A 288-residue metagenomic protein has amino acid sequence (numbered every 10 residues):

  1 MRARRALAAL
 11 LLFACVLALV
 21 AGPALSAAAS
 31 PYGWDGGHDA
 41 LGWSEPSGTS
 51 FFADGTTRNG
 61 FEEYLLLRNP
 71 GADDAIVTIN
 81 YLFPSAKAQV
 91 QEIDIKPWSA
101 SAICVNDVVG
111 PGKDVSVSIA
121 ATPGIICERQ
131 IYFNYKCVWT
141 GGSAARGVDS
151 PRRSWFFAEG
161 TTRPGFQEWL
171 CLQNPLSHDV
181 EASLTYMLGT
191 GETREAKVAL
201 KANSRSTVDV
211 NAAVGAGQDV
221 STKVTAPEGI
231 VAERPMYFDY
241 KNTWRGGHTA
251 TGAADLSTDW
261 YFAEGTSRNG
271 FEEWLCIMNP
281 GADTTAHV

Functional and structural regions predicted by a protein language model:
M1-A3, L19, A27: Generic N-terminal simple sequence motifs
M1-L11: Bacterial N-terminal signal peptides that target proteins for export
A6, C15-V16, D94, A199: A short, ordered amphipathic alpha-helix with a cationic face
L10-G22: Bacterial N-terminal signal peptides
P23-V288: Gly/Pro-rich, tryptophan- and cysteine-flecked surface segments typical of secreted/extracellular proteins
